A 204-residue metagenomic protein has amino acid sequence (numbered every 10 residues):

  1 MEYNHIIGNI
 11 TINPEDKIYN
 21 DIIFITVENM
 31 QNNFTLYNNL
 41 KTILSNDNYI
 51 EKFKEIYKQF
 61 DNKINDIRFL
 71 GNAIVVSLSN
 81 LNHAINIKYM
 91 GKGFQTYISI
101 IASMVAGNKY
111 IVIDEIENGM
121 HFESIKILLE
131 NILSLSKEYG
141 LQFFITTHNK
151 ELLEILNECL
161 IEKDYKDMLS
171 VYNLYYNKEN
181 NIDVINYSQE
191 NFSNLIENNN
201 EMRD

Functional and structural regions predicted by a protein language model:
M1-I101, V105-A106, Y110, L169 (+1 more regions): Phosphate-coordinating catalytic segments in nucleotide- and nucleic-acid-processing enzymes
T96-S99, I127-N131: Well-ordered alpha-helical segments embedded in enzymatic catalytic cores
D114-I116: Walker B catalytic acidic pair
E130-D204: C-terminal lobe/lid and adjacent interdomain/linker elements of RecA-like ASCE P-loop ATPase modules
